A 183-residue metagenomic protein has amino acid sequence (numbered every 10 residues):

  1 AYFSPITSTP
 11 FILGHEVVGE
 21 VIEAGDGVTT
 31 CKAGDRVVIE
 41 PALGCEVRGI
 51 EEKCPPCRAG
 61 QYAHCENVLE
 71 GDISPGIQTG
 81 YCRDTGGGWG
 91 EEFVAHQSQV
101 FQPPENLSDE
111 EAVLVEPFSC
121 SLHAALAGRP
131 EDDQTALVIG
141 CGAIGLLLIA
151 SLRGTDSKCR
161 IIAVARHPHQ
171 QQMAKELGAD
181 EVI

Functional and structural regions predicted by a protein language model:
A1, P41-S98: Cysteine-cluster motifs in flexible loop/terminal segments that predominantly coordinate metals
Y2-R58, P104-N106: Glycine-rich beta-strand-centered segment in the early N-terminal region that forms part of a ligand/cofactor-binding
E16, E23, E91, E111 (+1 more regions): Acidic-residue sensor for enzyme active/binding pockets
T29, A63, F101: Glycine-centered loop/turn positions within well-structured domains that cap or flank conserved ligand/cofactor-binding
A33, T79-Y81, D109-A112: Flexible, glycine/proline-enriched loop segments at strand-loop-helix junctions that form or flank small-ligand binding
S98-Q99, P104-I183: Mid-domain Rossmann-like dinucleotide-binding core that forms the NAD(H)/NADP(H) cofactor-binding site
